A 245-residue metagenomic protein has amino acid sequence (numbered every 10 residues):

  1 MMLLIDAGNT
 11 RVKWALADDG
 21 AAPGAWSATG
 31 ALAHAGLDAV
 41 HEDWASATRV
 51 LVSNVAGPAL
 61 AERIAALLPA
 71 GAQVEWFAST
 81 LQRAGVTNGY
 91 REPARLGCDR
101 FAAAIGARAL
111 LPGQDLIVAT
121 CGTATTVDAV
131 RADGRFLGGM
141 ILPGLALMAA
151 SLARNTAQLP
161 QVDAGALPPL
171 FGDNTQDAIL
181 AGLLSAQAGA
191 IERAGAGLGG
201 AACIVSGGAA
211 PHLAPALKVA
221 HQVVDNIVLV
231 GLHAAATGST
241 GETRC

Functional and structural regions predicted by a protein language model:
M1-R83: N-terminal glycine/serine-rich phosphate-binding loop of ATP-dependent small-molecule kinases, especially carbohydrate
M1-W26, A107, G113-F136, L152 (+1 more regions): Gly/Thr-rich phosphate-binding beta-strand-loop-beta motif of the actin/hexokinase/Hsp70
R11, S53-E62, A181, G200-A216: Glycine-rich phosphate-binding loops at beta-strand->alpha-helix junctions
G71-V74, R91-P93, K218-N226: Active-site regions of enzymes building and remodeling cell-envelope glycoconjugates
T80-E92, D133-R135, A214-P215: Glycine/charged-rich beta-loop-alpha catalytic/anionic-binding loops adjacent to active sites
A84-L116, G231-E242: Conserved phosphate-binding catalytic cores of ATP/NTP-utilizing and phosphoryl-transfer enzymes
P143-L198: Active-site rim beta-loop-alpha module in soluble metabolic enzymes
L184, H221-C245: Glycine-rich phosphate-binding/hydrolytic loop that grips phosphoryl groups
